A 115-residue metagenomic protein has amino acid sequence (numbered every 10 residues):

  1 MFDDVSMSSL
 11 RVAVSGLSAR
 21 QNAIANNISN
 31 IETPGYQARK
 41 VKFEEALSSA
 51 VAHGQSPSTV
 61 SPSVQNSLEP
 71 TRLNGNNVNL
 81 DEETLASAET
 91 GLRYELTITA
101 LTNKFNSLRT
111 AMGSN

Functional and structural regions predicted by a protein language model:
M1-N115: Amphipathic alpha-helical polymerization modules
